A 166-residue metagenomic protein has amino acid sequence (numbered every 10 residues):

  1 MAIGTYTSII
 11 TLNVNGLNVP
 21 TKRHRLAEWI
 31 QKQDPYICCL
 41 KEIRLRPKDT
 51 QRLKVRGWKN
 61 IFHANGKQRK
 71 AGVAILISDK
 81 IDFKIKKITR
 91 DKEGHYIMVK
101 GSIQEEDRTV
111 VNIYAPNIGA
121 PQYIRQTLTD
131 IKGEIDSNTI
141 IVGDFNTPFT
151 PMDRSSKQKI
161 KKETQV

Functional and structural regions predicted by a protein language model:
M1-V166: A shared catalytic/ligand-binding motif for oxyanion handling
